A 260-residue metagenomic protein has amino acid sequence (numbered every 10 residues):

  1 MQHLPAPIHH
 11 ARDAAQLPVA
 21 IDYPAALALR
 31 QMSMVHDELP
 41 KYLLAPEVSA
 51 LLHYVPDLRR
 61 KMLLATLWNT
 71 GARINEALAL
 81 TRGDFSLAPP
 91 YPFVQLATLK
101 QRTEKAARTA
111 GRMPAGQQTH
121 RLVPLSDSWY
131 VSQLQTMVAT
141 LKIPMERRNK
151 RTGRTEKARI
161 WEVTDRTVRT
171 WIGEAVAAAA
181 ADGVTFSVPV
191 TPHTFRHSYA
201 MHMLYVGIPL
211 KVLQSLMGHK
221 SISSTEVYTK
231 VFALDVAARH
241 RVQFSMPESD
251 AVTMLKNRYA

Functional and structural regions predicted by a protein language model:
M1-V35, L39, F244-A260: C-terminal secondary-structure termini that scaffold catalytic or DNA-interacting sites
A20-S49, E104-S128: DNA breakage-rejoining catalytic core of tyrosine-based enzymes
L29-M34, R121-E174: Major-groove DNA-contacting interfaces characterized by cationic-aromatic clusters
A45-I74: Basic, Lys/Arg- and aromatic-enriched nucleic-acid-binding interface segment
L67-P90, K211-V212: Short, charged phosphate-coordinating catalytic segments
A79-T136, A233: Conserved tyrosine-mediated DNA breakage-rejoining catalytic core shared by Y-recombinases
R102, M217, I222-V242: Catalytic-site neighborhood detector that most strongly recognizes the C-terminal catalytic loop/helix of tyrosine
I143-K150, T170-S215: Short, basic (Lys/Arg/His-rich) helix/loop patches that form interaction surfaces in the mid-to-C-terminal regions
